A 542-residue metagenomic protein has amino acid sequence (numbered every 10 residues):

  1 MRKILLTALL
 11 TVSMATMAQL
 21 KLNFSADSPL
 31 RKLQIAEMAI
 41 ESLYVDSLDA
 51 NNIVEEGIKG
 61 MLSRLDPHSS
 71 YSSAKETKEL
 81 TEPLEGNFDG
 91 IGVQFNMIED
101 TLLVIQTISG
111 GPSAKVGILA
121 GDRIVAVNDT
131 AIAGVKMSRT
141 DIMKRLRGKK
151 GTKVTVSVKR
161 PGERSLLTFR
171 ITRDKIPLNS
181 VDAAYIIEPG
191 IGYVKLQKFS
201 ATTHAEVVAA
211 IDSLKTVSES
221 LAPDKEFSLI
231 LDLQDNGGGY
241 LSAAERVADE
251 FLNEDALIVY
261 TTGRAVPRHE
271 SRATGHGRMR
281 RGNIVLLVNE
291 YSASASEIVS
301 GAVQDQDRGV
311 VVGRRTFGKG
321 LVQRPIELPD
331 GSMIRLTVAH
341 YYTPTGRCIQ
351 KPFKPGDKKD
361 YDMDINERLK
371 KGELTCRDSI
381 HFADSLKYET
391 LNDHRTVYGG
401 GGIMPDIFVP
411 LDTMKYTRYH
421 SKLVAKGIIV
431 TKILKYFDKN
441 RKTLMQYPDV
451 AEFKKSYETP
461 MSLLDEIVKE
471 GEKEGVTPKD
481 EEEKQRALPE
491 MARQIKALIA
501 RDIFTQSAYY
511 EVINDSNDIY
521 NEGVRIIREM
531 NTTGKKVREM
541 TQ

Functional and structural regions predicted by a protein language model:
M1-A26: Bacterial Sec-dependent N-terminal signal peptides
A18-P29, L33, E37-A50, S73 (+5 more regions): Cleft-lining beta-strand/loop regions that shape enzyme active-site pockets
E41-I105, G151-R173, P177-A183, A243 (+2 more regions): Extended, small/polar residue-biased N-terminal targeting/export presequences and adjacent propeptide/linker tracts
G121-R123: Structural motif
V125-A126, V310, R335, Q350 (+1 more regions): Hydrophobic beta-strand signal
D129-T130, G402: Short, surface-exposed secondary-structure boundary micro-motifs
S294, Y342-I349: Metal-dependent DNA phosphodiester-chemistry modules and their immediately adjacent helices/loops in DNA-processing
C348-I349, F353-Q542: Conserved functional hotspot residues or short segments at active or partner-binding sites across diverse domains
